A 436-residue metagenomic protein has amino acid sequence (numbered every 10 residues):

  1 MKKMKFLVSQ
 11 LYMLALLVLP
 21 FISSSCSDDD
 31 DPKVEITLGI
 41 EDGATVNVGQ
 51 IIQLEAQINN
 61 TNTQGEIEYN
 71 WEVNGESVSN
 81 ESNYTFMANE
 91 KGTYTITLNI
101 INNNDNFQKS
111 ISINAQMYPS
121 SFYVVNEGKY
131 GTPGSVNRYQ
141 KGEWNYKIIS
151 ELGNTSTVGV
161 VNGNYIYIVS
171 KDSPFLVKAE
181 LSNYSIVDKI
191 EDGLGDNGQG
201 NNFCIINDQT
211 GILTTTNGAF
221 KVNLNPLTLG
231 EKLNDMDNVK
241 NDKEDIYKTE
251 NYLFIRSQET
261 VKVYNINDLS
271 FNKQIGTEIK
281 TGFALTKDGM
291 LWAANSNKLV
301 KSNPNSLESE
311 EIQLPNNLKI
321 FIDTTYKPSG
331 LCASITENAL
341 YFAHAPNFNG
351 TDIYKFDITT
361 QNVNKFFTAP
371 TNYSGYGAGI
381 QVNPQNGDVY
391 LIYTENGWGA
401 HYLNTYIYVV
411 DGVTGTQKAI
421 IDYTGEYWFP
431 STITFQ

Functional and structural regions predicted by a protein language model:
M1-V8, L14-I51, N103-F122: Bacterial Sec-dependent N-terminal signal peptides
G49-N60: A short beta-strand segment in extracellular, disulfide-stabilized domains
N62-N70: Solvent-exposed loop segments of extracellular immunoglobulin-like
Y69-M87: Surface-exposed, flexible coil segments in extracellular/virion-facing regions
Y130-N137, P174-K178, G218-V222, T260-V263 (+3 more regions): Structural motif
G142-L152, S185-L194, T228-D237, L269-I275 (+3 more regions): A short beta-strand motif characteristic of beta-propeller blades
G153-G163, D196-D208, N238-E250, T277-G289 (+3 more regions): Repeated scaffold domains used in trafficking and secretory/extracellular systems, primarily beta-propellers
